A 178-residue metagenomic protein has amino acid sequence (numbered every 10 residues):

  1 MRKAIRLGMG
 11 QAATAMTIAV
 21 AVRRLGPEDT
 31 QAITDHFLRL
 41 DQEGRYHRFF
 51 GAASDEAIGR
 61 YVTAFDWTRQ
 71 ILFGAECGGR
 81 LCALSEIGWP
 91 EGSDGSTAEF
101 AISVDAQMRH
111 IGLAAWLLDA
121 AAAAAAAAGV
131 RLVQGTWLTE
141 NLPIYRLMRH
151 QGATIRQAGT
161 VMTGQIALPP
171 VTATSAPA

Functional and structural regions predicted by a protein language model:
M1-T17: Short acidic N-proximal helix/loop "leader" segments that mark the beginning of a domain or an inter-domain linker
V20-D35: A short beta-loop-alpha structural element at the N-terminal edge of CoA-dependent acyl/N-acetyltransferase catalytic
D35-F50: Helix-loop element at the rim of GNAT/NAT acetyltransferase active sites that forms part of the acceptor-substrate
Y46-S96, D105: Acetyl-CoA-dependent GNAT
A101-H110, W137-L138: A short, internal acetyl-CoA/4′-phosphopantetheine-binding micro-motif in the GNAT/acyltransferase core
H110-A127, L132, R146-H150: Conserved acetyl-CoA-binding loop-helix of GNAT-fold acetyltransferases
T154, A158-A178: C-terminal "cap" of GNAT-fold acetyltransferases
